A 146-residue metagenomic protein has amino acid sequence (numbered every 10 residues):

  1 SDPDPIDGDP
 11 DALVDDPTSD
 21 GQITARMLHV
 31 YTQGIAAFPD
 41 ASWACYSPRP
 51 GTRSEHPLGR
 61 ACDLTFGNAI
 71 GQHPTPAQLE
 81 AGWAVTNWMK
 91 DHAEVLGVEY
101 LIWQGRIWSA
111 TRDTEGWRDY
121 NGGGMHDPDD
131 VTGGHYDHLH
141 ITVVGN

Functional and structural regions predicted by a protein language model:
S1-W43, V143-N146: Intrinsically disordered, low-complexity, Pro/Ser/Thr/Asn/Gly/Ala-rich spacer/linker segments adjacent to signal
A12-T24, P50, N68-L79, P128: Second-shell loop/turn segments in exported
D15-T24, E55-R60, V95-L101: Short low-complexity stretches enriched in small and charged residues
A25, H29, G59, E80 (+1 more regions): Short, well-structured alpha-helical interface segments that form or flank functional binding sites
D40-T52, V95-G105: Surface-exposed patches in mature extracellular/periplasmic domains of secreted proteins
S47-N68: Short, surface-exposed glycine/acidic/tryptophan-bearing loops
A69-N146: Catalytic cores and adjacent binding grooves of peptidoglycan-active enzymes
